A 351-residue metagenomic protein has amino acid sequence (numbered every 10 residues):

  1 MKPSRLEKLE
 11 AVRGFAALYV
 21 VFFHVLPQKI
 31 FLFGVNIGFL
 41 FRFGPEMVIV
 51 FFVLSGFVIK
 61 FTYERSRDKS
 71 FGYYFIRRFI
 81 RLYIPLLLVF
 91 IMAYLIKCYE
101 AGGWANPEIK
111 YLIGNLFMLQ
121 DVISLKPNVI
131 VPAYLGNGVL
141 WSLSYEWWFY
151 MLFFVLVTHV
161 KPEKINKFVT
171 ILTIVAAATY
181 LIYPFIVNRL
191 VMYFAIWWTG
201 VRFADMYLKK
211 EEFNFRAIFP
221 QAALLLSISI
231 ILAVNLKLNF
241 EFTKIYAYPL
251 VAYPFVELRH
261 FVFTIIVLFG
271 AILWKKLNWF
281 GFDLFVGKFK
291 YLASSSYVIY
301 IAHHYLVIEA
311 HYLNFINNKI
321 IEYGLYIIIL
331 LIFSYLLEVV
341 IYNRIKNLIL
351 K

Functional and structural regions predicted by a protein language model:
S4-E64, L82-L86, M192, A293-S296 (+1 more regions): Functionally critical transmembrane alpha-helices in membrane proteins and complexes, commonly lining
L6, R65-Y74, A101-N106, V157-K167 (+3 more regions): Membrane-interface helix-boundary motifs at transmembrane edges
E7, N36-V48, A133-Y145, Y180-T199 (+1 more regions): Interfacial loop-to-helix transition and helix-capping segments at the boundaries of transmembrane helices
L18-L26, L95, L172-P184, L224-N239 (+2 more regions): Aromatic-anchored segments of alpha-helical transmembrane domains
F43, L82-W147, M151, F261-W274: Membrane-interface helix-loop-helix regions
P45-F52, T62-Y99, P107-F117, F149 (+7 more regions): Transmembrane alpha-helical segments and their boundary/interface "anchor" motifs in multi-pass integral membrane
E64, L82, K97, D121-P184 (+3 more regions): Hydrophobic alpha-helical segments with transmembrane-like composition
W197, S229-R344: Alpha-helical transmembrane segments of multi-pass integral membrane proteins
